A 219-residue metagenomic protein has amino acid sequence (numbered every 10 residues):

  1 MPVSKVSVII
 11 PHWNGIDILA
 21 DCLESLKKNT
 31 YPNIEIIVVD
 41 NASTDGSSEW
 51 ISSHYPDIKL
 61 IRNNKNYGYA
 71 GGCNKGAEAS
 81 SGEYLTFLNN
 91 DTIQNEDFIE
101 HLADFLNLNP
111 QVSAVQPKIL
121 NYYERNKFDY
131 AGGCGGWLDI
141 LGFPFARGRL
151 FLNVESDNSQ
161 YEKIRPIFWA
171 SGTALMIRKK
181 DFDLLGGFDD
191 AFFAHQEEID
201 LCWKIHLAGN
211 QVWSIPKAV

Functional and structural regions predicted by a protein language model:
S4-S7, E35, D200: Cell-envelope/extracellular polymer assembly enzymes that use nucleotide-activated donors
A20, D45-S53: Acidic helix N-cap motif at the loop->helix transition within catalytic regions of sugar-transfer enzymes
E24-N33: Short, acidic, metal-binding catalytic loop of nucleotide-sugar glycosyltransferases
N33-A42, K59-N63: Short beta-strand/loop segment that forms part of the nucleotide-sugar
N63-S80, N90, H101: Glycine-rich, basic loop-to-helix element that forms the pyrophosphate-binding segment of sugar-nucleotide handling
L85: Short aromatic/hydrophobic "clamp" motif used to bind/position activated sugar donors
E96-F143: Conserved donor NDP-sugar-binding/catalytic core segment of glycosyltransferases
E162, P166-V219: A short, conserved alpha-helix in the catalytic core of glycosyltransferases
